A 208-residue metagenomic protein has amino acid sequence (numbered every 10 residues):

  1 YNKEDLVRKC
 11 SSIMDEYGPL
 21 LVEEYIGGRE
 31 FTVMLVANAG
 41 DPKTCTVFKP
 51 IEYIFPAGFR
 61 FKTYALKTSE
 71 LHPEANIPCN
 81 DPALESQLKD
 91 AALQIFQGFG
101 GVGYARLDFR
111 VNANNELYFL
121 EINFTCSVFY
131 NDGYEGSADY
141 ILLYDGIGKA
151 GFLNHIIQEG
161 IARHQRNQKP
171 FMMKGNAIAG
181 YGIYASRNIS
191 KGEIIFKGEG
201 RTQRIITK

Functional and structural regions predicted by a protein language model:
K3-A83, Q87, V111-Y118: Phosphate-binding site of ATP-dependent enzymes
D15, G27-G28, V102-Y104, G180-G182: Short solvent-exposed loop/turn micro-motifs enriched in small/polar/acidic residues
E16, T44, G101-G103, I189: Short loop/turn segments at connectors of secondary-structure elements within structured domains
A37, N123-C126, R201: A short beta-strand motif that forms part of the nucleic acid-binding face of small beta-barrel RNA-binding folds
P42, D81-N167: ATP-dependent carboxylate activation and anion-phosphoryl transfer catalytic cores that bind Mg-ATP to form
F59-F61, V128-Y134, K197-T207: Cytochrome P450 core scaffold surrounding the K-helix E-X-X-R motif and the conserved "meander" helix-loop region
R166-K208: Conserved catalytic SET/PR domain of SAM-dependent protein methyltransferases, capturing the structural core that binds
